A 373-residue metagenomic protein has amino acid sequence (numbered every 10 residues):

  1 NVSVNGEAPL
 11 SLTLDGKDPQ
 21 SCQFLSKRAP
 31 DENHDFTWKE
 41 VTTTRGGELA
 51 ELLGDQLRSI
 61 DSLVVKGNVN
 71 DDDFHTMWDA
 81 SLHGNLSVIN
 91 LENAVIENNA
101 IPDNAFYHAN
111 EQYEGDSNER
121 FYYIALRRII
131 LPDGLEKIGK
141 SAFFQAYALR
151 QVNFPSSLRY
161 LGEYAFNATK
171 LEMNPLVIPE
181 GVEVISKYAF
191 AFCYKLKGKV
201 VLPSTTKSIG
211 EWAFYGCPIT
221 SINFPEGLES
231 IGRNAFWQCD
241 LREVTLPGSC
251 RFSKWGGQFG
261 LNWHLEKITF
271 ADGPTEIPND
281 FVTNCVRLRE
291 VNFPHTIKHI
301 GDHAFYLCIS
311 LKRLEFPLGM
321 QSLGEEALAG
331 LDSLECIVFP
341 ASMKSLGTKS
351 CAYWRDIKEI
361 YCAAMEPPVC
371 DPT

Functional and structural regions predicted by a protein language model:
V2-P30: Structured interaction patches on ligand/partner-binding surfaces of diverse proteins
L10-L14, F36-T44, D61-V69, G84-N99 (+11 more regions): Structural signature of tandem-repeat unit edges
S26-A29, I268, D371-T373: Membrane-proximal C-terminal cap and juxtamembrane stalk of leucine-rich repeat ectodomains
T44-L52: Surface-exposed ligand/attachment interfaces on beta-rich extracellular proteins
L52-I60, L82-H83: Flexible, charged surface loops at secondary-structure boundaries
S59, N68-W78: Accessory end-domains appended to solenoid repeat scaffolds used in host defense
F74-H83, N99-H108: Extracellular beta-strand-rich solenoid/capping regions of secreted or surface-exposed proteins that bind or remodel
N104-A105, G139-A142, G162-A165, S186-A189 (+7 more regions): Consensus positions within tandem repeat domains that build extended binding/scaffold surfaces
